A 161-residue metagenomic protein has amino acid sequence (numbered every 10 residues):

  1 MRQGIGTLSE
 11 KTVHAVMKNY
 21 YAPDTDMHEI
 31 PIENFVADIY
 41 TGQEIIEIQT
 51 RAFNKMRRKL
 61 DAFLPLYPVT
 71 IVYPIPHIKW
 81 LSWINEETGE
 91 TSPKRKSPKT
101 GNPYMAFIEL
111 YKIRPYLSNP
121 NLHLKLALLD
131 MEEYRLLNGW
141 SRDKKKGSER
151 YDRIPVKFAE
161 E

Functional and structural regions predicted by a protein language model:
M1-V36, L110-L117: Acidic-basic catalytic patches of nuclease active cores, encompassing PD-(D/E)XK and other metal-cofactor nuclease
Q3, T88-T91: Residues lining hydrophobic/aromatic ligand-binding pockets adjacent to catalytic sites
A37-A52, M56, F63: Conserved catalytic cores of phosphodiester-cleaving nucleases, focusing on short active-site segments
A52-P68, K99-R114: Short, charged, amphipathic alpha-helix that recurs within catalytic cores of restriction-modification and other
T70-Y73, K125: A structural signal for short, well-ordered beta-strand segments and their strand-loop junctions that often border
P74-K79: Short beta-alpha junction loops
W80-T88: Glycine-rich, charge-decorated loop segments at or immediately adjacent to ligand/cofactor-binding or catalytic sites
S92-E161: Long, low-complexity, charged/polar intrinsically disordered regions in eukaryotic proteins
